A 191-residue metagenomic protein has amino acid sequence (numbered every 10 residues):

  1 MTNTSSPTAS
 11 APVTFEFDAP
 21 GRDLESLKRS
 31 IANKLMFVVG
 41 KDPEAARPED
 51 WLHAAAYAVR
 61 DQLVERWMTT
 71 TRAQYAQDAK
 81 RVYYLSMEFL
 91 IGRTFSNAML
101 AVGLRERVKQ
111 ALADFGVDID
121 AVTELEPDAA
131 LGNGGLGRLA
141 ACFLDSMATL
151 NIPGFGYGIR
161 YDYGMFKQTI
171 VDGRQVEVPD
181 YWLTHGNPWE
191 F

Functional and structural regions predicted by a protein language model:
T2-F191: A conserved ligand/cofactor-binding region detector
